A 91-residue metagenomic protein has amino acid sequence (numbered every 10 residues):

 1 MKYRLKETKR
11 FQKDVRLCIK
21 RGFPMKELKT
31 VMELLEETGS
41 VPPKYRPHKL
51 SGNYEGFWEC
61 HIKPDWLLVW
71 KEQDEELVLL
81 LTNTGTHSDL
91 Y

Functional and structural regions predicted by a protein language model:
K2-R4, R10-K26, S51, C60-L67 (+1 more regions): Enriched for short, Lys/Arg-rich terminal
K13, T30-E33: Generic recognition of well-ordered alpha-helical segments within structured catalytic/regulatory domains
M25-V31, S40: Short amphipathic alpha-helical interface segments
L34-H61: A short, surface-exposed loop/turn module that caps and links secondary-structure elements
